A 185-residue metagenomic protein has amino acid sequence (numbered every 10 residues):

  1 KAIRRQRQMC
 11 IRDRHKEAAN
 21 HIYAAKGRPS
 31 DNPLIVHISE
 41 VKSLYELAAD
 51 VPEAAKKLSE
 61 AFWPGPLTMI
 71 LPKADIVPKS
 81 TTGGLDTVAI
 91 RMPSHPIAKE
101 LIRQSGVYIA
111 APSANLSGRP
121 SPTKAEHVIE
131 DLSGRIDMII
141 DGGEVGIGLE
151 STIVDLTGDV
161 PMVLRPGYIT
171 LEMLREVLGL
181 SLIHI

Functional and structural regions predicted by a protein language model:
R5-Q8, R12-I183: Active-site-adjacent structural elements in enzyme catalytic cores
